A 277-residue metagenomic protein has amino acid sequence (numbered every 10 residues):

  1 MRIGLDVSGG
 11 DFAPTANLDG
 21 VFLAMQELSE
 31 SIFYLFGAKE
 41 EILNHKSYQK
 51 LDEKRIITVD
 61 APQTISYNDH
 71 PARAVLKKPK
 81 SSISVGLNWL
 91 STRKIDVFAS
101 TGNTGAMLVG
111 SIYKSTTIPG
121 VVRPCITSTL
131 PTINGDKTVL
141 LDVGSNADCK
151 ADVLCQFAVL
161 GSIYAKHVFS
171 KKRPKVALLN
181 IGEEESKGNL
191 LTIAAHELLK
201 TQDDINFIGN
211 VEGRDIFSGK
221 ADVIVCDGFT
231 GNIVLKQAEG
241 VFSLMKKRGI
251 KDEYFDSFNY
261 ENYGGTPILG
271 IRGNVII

Functional and structural regions predicted by a protein language model:
M1-L43: N-terminal phosphate-binding or glycine-rich loops at protein starts, especially the Walker A/P-loop of NTPases
D6, F36-G37, V59, S100-G102 (+6 more regions): Short beta-strand segments
F12-L18, K80-L87, R93, V97-S111 (+4 more regions): Short glycine/serine/threonine-rich phosphate/pyrophosphate-binding segments that cradle anionic phosphate groups
T15-A16, L28, I32, E40 (+3 more regions): Glycine-rich phosphate/diphosphate-binding loop of Rossmann-like nucleotide-binding domains
S31, R55-I57, T138, I205: Short, conserved active-site loop motifs that form the nucleotide-linked donor/cofactor pocket
K50-I95: Phosphate/nucleotide-donor binding subsite
L90-L108, K187, T192-L198, Q202-D256: Glycine-rich phosphate-binding loop
I112-I126, T132-L140, K220-I224, G228-I277: Glycine-rich phosphate/nucleotide-binding loop
